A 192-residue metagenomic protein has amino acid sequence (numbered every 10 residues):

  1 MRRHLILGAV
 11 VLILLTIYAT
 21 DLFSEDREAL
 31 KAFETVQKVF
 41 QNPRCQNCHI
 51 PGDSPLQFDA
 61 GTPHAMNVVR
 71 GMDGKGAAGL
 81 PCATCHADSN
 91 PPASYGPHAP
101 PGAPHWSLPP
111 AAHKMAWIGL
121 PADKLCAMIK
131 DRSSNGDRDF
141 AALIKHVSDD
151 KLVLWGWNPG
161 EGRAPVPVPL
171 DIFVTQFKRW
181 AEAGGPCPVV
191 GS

Functional and structural regions predicted by a protein language model:
M1-Q37, Q57, R70-D73, N90-S192: N-terminal export/targeting leaders of redox proteins
E28-A29, H64-A65, C85: Short amphipathic alpha-helical surface micro-motifs
A32, Q41-R44: Short N-terminal amphipathic alpha-helix/helix-capping patch enriched in small hydrophobics with frequent Ser/Thr
V39, G76-G79: Processing junctions and N-termini across compartments
P43-G52, G79-N90: The canonical Cys-X-X-Cys-His
C45-K75: N-terminal, post-signal-peptide region of Sec/Tat-exported proteins
